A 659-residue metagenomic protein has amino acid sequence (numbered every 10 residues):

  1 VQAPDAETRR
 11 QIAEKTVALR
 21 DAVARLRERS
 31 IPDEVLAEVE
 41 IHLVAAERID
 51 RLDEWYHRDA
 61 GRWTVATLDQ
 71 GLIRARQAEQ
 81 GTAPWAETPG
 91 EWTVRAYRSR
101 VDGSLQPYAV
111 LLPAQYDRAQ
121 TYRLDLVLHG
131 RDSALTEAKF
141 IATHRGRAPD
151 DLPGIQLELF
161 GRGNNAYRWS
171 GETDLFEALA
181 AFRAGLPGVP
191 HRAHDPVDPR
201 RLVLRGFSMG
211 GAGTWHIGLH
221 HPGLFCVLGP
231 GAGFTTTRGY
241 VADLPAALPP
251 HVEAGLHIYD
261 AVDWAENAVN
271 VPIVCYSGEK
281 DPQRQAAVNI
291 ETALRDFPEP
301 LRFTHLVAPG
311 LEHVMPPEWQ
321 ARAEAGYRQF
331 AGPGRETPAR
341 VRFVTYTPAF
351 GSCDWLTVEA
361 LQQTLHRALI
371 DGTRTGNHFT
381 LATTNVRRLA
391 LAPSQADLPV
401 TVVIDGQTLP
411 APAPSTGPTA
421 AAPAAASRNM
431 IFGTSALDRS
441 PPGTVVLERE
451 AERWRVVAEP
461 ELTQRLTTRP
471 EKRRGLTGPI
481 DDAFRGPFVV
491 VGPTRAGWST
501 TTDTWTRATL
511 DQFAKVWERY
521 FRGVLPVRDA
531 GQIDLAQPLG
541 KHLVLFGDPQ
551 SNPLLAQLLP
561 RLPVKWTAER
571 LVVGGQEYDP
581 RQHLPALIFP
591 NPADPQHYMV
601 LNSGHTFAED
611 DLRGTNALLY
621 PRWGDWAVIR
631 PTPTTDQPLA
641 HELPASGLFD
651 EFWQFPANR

Functional and structural regions predicted by a protein language model:
V1-Q2, A6, L52-Y122: A domain-start/cap signature at the N-terminus of enzymes
V1-V39: Amphipathic, heptad-repeat alpha-helical segments
Q115, A119-Q120, R168-M209, L219-F225 (+1 more regions): Gly/Ser-rich "nucleophile elbow"/oxyanion-hole loop immediately N-terminal to the catalytic nucleophile in hydrolases
T121-P187: Active-site machinery of serine-nucleophile hydrolases
G130-I141, G223-E266, N270-V271: Mobile cap/lid helix-loop segments that gate and shape the active-site cleft of serine hydrolases
V271-S277, T304-H305: Catalytic His-Asp charge-relay segment
K280-F379, N385: C-terminal catalytic histidine-bearing segment of alpha/beta-hydrolase fold enzymes
T380, L391-S394, P399-R659: Solvent-exposed alpha-helical segments and adjacent loops that form catalytic or protein-interaction surfaces
